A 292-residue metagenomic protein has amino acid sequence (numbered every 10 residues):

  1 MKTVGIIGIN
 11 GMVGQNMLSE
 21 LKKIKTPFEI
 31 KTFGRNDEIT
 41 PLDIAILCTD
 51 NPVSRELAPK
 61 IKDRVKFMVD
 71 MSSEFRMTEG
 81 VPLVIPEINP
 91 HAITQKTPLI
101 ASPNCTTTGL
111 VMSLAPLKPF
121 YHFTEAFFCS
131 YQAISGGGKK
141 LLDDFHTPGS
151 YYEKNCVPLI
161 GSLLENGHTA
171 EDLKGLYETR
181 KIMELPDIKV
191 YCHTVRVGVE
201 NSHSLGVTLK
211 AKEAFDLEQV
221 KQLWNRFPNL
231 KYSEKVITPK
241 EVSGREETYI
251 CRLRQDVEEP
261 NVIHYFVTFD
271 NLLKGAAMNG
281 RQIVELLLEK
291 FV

Functional and structural regions predicted by a protein language model:
M1-Y152, K189, G244, T248-Y249 (+4 more regions): N-terminal Rossmann-like NAD(P) cofactor-binding subdomain of oxidoreductases, focused on the glycine-rich
I7, A45, I134-V292: Charged docking surfaces used in two-component/phosphorelay signaling
